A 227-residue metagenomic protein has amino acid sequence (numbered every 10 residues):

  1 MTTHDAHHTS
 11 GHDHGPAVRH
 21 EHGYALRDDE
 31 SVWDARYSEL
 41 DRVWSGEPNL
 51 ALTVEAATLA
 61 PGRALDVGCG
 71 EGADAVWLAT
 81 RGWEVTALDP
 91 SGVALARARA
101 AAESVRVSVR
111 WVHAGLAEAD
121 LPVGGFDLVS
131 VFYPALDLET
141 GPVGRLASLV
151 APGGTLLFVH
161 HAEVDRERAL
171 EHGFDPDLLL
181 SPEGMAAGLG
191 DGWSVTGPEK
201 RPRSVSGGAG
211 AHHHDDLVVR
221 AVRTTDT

Functional and structural regions predicted by a protein language model:
T2-L59: Conserved class I S-adenosyl-L-methionine
G62-G70: Conserved class I S-adenosyl-L-methionine
S91-V93: Conserved SAM/SAH-binding beta-strand->alpha-helix loop
A98-R99: Conserved SAM-binding loop
V105-L116: Conserved SAM-binding strand-loop segment of SAM-dependent methyltransferases
L121-L128: A short acidic, Gly/Pro-enriched loop at the edge of an enzyme's catalytic core that lines a small-molecule cofactor
G141-P152: A short glycine-rich, Lys/Arg-flanked "PGG" loop and its adjoining helix->strand segment in the class I
G153-H161: Conserved beta-strand signature within the Rossmann-like core of class I S-adenosyl-L-methionine
